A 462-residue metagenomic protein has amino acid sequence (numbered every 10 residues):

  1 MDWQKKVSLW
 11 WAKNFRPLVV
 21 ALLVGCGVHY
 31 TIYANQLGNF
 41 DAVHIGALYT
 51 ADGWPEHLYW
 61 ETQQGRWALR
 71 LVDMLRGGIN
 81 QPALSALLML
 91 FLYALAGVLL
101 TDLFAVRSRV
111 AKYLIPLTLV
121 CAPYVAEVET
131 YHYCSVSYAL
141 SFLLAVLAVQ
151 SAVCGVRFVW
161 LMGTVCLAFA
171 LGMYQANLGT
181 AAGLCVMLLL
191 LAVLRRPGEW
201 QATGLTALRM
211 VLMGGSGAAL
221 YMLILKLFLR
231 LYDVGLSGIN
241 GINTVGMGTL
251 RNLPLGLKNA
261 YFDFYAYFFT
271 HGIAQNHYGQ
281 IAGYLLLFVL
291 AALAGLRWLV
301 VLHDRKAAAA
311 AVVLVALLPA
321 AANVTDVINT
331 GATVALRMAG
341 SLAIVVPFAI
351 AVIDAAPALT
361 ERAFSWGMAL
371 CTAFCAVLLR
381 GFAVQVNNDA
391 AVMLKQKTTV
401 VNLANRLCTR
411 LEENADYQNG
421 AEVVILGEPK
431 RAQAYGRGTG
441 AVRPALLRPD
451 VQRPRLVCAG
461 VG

Functional and structural regions predicted by a protein language model:
G27-A51, W60-V72, T398-T399, L403: Extracytoplasmic catalytic/substrate-binding loops of multi-pass membrane glycan-assembly enzymes
G27-H29, A207-L287, D326: Membrane-lumen/periplasm interface segments of specific transmembrane helices in polyprenyl phosphate-linked
T62, R66, M89-L92, V110-V153 (+4 more regions): Membrane-interface micro-motifs in multi-pass membrane enzymes
A145-W160, A192-G198: Membrane-interface transmembrane helices that cradle and orient dolichyl/undecaprenyl
V159-Q175, T180, V186: Membrane-interface alpha helices of multi-pass inner-membrane proteins
W160-L161, A355-Q385: Signature aromatic-anchored transmembrane alpha helix within multi-pass, membrane-resident enzymes that catalyze glycan
T180-G215: Perimembrane helix-loop-helix junctions
V377-L446: Membrane-embedded, lumen/periplasm-facing catalytic core of multi-pass transferases that use lipid-linked donors
